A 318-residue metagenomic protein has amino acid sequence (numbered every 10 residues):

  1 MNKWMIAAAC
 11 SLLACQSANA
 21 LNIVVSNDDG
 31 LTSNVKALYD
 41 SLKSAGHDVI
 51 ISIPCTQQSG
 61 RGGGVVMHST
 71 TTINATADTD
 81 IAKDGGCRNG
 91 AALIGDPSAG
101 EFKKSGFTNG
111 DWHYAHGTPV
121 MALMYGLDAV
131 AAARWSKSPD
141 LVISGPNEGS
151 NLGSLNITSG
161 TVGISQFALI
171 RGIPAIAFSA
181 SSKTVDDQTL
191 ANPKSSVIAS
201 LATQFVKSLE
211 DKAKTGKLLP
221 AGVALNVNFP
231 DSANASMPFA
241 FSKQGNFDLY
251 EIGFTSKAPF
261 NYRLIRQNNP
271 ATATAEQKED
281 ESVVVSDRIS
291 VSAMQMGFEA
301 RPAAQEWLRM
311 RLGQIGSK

Functional and structural regions predicted by a protein language model:
M1-I6: Bacterial N-terminal signal peptides that target proteins for export
A7-A14: Bacterial N-terminal signal peptides
C15-A20: Sec/Tat signal peptide C-region and signal peptidase I cleavage site
N22-S26, V49-I53, H113-Y114, M121 (+5 more regions): Structural recognition of the beta-strand scaffold that forms the well-ordered cores of secreted hydrolase catalytic
I23, S33, D40-L123: A cross-family phosphate/adenosyl-ligand binding-site feature
D29-T32, C55-G60, P119-V120, N147-L152 (+4 more regions): Solvent-exposed loop/turn segments at secondary-structure junctions within structured extracellular/periplasmic domains
I157-G163: Charged helix-capping and loop-helix junction motifs
T189-K318: Electrostatically charged, flexible surface regions
